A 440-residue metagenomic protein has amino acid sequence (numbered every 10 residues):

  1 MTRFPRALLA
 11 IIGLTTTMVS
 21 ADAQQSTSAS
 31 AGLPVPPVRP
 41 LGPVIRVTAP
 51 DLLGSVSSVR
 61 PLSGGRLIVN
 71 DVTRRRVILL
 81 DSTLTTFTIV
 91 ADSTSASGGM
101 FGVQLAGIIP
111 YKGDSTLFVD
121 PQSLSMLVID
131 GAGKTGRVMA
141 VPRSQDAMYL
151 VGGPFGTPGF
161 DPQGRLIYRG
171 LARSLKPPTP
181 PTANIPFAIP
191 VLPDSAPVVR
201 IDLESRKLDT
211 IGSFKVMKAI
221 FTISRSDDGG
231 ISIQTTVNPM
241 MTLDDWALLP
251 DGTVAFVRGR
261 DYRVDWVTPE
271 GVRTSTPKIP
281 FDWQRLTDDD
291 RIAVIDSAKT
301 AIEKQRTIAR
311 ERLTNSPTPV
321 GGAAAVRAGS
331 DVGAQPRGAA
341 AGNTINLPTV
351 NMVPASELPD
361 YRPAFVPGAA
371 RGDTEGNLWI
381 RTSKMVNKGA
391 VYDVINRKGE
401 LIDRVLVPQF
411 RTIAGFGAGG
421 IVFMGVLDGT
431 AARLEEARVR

Functional and structural regions predicted by a protein language model:
M1-L9: Bacterial N-terminal signal peptides that target proteins for export
T2-R3, M18-A23: Cytosolic linker/terminal segments flanking nucleotidyl-cyclase catalytic modules
L8-T17: Bacterial N-terminal signal peptides
A21-R440: Eukaryotic scaffold repeat domains enriched in small/polar residues
